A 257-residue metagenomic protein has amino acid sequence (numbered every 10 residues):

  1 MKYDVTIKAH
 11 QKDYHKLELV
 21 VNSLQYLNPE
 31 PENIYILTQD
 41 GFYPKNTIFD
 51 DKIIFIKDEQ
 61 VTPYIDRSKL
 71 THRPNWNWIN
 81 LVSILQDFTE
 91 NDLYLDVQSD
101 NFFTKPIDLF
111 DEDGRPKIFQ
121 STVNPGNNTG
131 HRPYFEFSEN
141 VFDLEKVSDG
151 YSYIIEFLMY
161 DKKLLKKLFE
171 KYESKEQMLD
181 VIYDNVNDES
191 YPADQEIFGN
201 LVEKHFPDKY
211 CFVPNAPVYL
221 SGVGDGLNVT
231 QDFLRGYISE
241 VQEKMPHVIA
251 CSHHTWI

Functional and structural regions predicted by a protein language model:
M1-L19: N-proximal low-complexity "stem/linker" segments adjacent to membrane-targeting elements
H15-K16, Y43-N46, P63-I65, F102-P106 (+2 more regions): Short catalytic/ligand-binding loop motif for oxyanion handling, primarily in non-cytosolic enzymes, centered on
N22-P31: Short, acidic, metal-binding catalytic loop of nucleotide-sugar glycosyltransferases
Y43-T89: Active-site-proximal specificity loops/subdomain of glycosyltransferases
N91-T104: Short beta-strand-to-loop acidic/aromatic patch adjacent to the donor-nucleotide binding site
F103-F137: Conserved donor-nucleotide/metal-binding helix-loop-beta segment in metal-dependent transferases, i.e., the alpha-helix
V147-Y237: Catalytic core and acceptor-binding pocket of nucleotide-sugar-dependent glycosyltransferases
V229-I257: Extended C-terminal regions of large enzymes
